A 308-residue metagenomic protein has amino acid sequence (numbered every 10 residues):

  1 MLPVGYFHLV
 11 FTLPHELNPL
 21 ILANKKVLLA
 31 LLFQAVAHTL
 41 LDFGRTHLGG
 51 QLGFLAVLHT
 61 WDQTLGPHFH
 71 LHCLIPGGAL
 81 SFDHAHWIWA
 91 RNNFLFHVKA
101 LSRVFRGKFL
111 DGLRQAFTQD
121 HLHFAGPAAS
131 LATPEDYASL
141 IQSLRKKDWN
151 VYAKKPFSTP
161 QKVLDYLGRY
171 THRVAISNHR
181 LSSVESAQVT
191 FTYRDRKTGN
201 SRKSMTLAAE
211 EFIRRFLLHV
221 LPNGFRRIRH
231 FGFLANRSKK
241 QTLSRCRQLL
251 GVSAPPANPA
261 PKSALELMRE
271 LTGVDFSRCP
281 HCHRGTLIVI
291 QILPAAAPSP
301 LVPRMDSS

Functional and structural regions predicted by a protein language model:
M1-S308: Beta->alpha loop/short-helix hinge microenvironment recognizer with preference for catalytic Tyr/His contexts
